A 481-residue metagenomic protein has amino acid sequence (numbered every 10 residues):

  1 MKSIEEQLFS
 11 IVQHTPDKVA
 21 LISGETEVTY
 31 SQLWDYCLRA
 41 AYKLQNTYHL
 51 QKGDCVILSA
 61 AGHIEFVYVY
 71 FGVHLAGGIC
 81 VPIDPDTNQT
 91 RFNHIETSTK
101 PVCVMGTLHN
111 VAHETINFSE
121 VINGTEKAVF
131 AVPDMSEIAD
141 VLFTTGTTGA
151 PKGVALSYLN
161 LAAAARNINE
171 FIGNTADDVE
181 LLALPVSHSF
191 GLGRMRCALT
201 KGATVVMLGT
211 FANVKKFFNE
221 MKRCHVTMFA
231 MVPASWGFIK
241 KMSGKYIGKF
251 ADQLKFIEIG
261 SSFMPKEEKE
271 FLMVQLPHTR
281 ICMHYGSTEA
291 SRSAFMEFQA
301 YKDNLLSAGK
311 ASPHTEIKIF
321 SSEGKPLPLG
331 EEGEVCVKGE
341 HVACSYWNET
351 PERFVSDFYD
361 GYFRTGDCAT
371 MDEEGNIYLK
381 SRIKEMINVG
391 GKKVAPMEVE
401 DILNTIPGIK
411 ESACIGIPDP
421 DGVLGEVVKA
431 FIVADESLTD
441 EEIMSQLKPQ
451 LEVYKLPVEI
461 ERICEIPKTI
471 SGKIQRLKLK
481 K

Functional and structural regions predicted by a protein language model:
I4, F9, D17-L50, I57-H63 (+2 more regions): Conserved AMP-binding/adenylate-forming core of the ANL superfamily
P16-D17, T125-F143, A150, G173-V179: Conserved pre-ATP/AMP-binding loop-to-beta segment of ANL
T26, K43-T87, A183-L184, K393 (+1 more regions): Conserved AMP-binding/adenylate-forming
T29-S31, A139-R166: Conserved AMP-binding A3 loop
A162-V179, S189-M228, M242: Conserved AMP-binding/adenylation subdomain of ANL enzymes
V226-M231, K240-N304, E316: Gly/Ser/Thr-rich phosphate-binding loop
F229, G339, S345, C368-K455 (+3 more regions): AMP-binding/adenylate-forming catalytic core of the ANL superfamily
K310-H314, K325-S356, K392-V394, L438: Conserved ATP/PPi-binding loop(s) of AMP-dependent carboxylate-activating enzymes
